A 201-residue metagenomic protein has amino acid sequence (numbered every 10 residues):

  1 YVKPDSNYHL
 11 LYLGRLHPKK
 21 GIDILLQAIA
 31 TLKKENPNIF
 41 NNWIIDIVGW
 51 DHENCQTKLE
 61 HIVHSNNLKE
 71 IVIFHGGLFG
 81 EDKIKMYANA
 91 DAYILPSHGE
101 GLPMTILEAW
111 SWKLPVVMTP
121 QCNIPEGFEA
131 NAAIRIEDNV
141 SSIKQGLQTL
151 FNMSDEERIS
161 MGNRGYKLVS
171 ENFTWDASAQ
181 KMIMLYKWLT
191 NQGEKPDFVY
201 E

Functional and structural regions predicted by a protein language model:
V2-K20, L26-I29: Conserved donor-binding/catalytic core segment of Leloir-type glycosyltransferases
L13, N42-K58, G76-G77: Glycosyltransferase donor-sugar binding loop
T57-L78: Nucleotide-activated donor-binding/catalytic signature segment of Leloir-type glycosyltransferases, i.e., the conserved
G77-L78, K85-A90: Short alpha-helical donor nucleotide-sugar binding micro-motif in glycosyltransferases
H98: Aromatic "clamp/platform" in nucleotide-sugar-dependent glycosyltransferases that forms part of the donor/acceptor
P115-T119: Short hydrophobic beta-strand element within catalytic cores of glycosyltransferases and related nucleotide-activated
A133-S141, L150-D155: Conserved acidic donor-binding segment of nucleotide-sugar-dependent glycosyltransferases
E157-E171, K181-M184: A short, well-ordered alpha-helix in the C-terminal region of glycosyltransferases
